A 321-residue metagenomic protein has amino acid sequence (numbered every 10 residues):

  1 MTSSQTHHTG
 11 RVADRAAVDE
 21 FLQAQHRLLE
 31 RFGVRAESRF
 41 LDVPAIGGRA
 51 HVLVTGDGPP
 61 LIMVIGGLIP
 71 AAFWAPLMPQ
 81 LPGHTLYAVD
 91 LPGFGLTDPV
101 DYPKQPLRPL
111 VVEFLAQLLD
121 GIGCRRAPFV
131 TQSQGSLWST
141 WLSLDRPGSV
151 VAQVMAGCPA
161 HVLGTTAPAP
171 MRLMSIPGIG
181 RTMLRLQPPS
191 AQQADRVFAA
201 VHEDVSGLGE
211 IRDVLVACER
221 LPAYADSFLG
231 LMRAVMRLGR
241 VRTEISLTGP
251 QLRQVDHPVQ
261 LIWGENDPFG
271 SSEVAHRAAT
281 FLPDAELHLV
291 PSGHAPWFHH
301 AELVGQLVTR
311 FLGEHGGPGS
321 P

Functional and structural regions predicted by a protein language model:
M1-L61, G83-H84, C124-R125, T309 (+1 more regions): Alpha/beta-hydrolase fold catalytic core
H51-D98: Conserved HGGG/HGGXW glycine-rich cap/lid loop of the alpha/beta-hydrolase fold
Y87-Q134: Active-site loop/oxyanion-hole signature of alpha/beta-hydrolase fold enzymes
L144, V151-L186: Flexible "cap/lid" loop of the alpha/beta hydrolase fold
Q187-Q251: Conserved alpha/beta-hydrolase catalytic His-Asp/Glu region
V255, L261-W263: Short beta-strand/loop motif that positions the catalytic acidic residue of the alpha/beta-hydrolase fold
E265-G270: Acidic catalytic loop of the alpha/beta-hydrolase fold
G293-G305: Catalytic histidine-centered segment of alpha/beta-hydrolase-like enzymes
